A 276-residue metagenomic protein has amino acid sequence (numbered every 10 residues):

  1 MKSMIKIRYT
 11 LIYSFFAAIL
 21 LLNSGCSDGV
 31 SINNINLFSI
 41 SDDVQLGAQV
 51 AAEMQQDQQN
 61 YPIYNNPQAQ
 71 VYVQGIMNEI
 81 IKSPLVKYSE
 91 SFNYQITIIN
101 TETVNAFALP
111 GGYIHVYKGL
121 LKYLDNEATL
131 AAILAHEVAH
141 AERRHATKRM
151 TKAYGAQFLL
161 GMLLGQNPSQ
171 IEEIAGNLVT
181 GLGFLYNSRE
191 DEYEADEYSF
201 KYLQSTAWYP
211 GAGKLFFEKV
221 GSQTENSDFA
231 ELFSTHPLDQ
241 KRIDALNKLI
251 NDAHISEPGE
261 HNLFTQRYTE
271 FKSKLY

Functional and structural regions predicted by a protein language model:
M4-I7, L11-Y13, C26-Q49, K82-V104 (+1 more regions): C-terminal capping/extension segments of zinc metalloprotease domains
Y13-N23: Bacterial N-terminal signal peptides
I32-N36, S41-K82: Post-signal-peptide N-terminal segment of Sec-exported extracytoplasmic proteins
Q56-N65, L85-K122: Juxtacatalytic substrate-recognition/specificity segment
N78-E79, I99-T103, G111-G112, G119-L121 (+4 more regions): Solvent-exposed coil/turn segments that connect beta secondary-structure elements in extracytoplasmic/periplasmic
K118-A132: Short pre-active-site segment immediately N-terminal to the catalytic Zn-binding motif
A128, V138-Y154, Q166-N167: Catalytic Zn2+-binding segment of zinc metalloproteases
T151-N167, I171-G183: Membrane-active amphipathic alpha-helices enriched in small hydrophobic residues
